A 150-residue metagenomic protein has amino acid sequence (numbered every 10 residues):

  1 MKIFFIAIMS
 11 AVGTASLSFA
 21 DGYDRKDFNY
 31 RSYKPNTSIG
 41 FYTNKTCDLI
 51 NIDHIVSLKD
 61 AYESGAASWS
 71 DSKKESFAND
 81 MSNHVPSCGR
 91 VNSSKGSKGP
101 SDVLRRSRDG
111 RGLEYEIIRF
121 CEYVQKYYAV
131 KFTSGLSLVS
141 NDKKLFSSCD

Functional and structural regions predicted by a protein language model:
M1-I8: Sec-dependent signal peptide recognition, specifically the positively charged N-region followed immediately by
I6, G89, S93, F132: Residue-level marker of positions within ordered structural domains that often coincide with functionally constrained
A7, K74-E75, E114: A general structural-boundary detector
S18-G96, P100: Betabetaalpha-Me/HNH-type nuclease active-site subdomain
K95-D150: C-terminal, well-folded lobe of enzymatic/effector domains
